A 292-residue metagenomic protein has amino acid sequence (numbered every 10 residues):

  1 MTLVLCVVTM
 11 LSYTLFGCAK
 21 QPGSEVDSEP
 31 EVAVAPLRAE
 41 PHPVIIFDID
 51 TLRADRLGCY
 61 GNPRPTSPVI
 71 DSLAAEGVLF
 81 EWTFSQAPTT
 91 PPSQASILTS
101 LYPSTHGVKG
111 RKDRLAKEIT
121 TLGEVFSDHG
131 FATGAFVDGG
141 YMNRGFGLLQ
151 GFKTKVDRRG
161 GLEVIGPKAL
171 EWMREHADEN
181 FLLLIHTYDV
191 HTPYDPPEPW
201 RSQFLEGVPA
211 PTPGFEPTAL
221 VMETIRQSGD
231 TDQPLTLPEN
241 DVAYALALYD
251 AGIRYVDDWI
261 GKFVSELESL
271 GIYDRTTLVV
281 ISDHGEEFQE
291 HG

Functional and structural regions predicted by a protein language model:
M1-L5: Bacterial N-terminal signal peptides that target proteins for export
M10-G292: Catalytic domains that recognize anionic headgroups
